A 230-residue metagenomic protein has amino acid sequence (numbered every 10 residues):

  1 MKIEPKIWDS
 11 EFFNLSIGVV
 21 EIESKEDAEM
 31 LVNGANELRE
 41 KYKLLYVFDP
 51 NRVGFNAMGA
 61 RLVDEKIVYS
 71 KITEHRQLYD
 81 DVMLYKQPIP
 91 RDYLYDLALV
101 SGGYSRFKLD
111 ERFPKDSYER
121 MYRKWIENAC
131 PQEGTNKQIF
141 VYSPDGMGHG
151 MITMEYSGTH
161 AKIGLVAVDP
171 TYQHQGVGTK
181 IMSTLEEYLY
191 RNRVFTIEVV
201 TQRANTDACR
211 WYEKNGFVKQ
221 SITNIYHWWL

Functional and structural regions predicted by a protein language model:
F13-S24, I67, T159-P170: Conserved acetyl-CoA binding element of GNAT-fold acetyltransferases
E21-P90, Y226: Acyl-donor-binding surface of acyltransferase catalytic domains
D27-N36, L165-V168, H174-Y188, R210-K214: Conserved acetyl-CoA-binding loop-helix of GNAT-fold acetyltransferases
R39-P50, L189-T201: Conserved GNAT acetyl-CoA-binding A-motif
N51-D64, Q175, T179, R203-S221: Conserved active-site alpha-helix within GNAT-family acetyltransferase domains
V68-Q77, V200-T206, N215-L230: C-terminal "cap" of GNAT-fold acetyltransferases
V82-S105: A short beta-loop-alpha structural element at the N-terminal edge of CoA-dependent acyl/N-acetyltransferase catalytic
F107-D145, H149-A161, V166-V168: A conserved beta-strand-loop-helix scaffold within acyl/acetyltransferase catalytic domains
